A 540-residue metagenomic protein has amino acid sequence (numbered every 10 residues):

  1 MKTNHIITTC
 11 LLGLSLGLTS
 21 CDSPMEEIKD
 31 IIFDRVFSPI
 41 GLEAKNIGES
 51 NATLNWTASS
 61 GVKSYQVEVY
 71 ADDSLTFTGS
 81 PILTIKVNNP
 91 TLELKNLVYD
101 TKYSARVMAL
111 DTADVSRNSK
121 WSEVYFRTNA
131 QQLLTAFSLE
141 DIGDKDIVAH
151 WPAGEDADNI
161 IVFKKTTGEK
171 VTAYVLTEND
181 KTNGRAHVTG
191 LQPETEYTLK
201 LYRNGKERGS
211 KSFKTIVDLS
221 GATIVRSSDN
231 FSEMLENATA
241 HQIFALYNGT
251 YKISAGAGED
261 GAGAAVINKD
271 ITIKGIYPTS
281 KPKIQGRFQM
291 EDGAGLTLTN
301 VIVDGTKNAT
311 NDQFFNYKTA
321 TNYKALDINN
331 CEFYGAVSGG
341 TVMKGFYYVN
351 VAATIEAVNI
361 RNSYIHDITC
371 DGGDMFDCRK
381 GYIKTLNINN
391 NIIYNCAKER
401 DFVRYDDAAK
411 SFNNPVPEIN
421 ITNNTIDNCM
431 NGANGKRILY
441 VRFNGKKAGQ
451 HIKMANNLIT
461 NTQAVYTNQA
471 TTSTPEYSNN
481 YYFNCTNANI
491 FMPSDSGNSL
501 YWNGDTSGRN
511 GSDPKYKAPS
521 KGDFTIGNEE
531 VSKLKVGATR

Functional and structural regions predicted by a protein language model:
D22-G61, Y99, D114-E155, P193 (+1 more regions): Pro/Thr/Ser/Gly-rich low-complexity, intrinsically disordered linker/stalk tracts
Q66-D100, T112-A113, V162-Q192: Recognizes extended acidic, P/S/T-rich segments that occur within or adjacent to Ig-like beta-sandwich modules
L94-S116, V188-G209: Beta-strand-rich modules
V217-G258, N528-A538: Acidic Gly/Asp/Thr-rich repetitive segments characteristic of extracellular carbohydrate-active and adhesion proteins
A240, S254-V301, N510, Y516: Beta-solenoid repeat scaffold
A255-G256, K283-F288, T306-F315, A336-Y347 (+7 more regions): Short glycine/acidic-rich loop motifs that flank beta-strands on beta-rich extracellular proteins
A294-G305, Y323-V337, I355-T369, I383-K398 (+4 more regions): Right-handed parallel beta-helix
Q469-R540: Acidic, glycine- and Ser/Thr-rich low-complexity intrinsically disordered tracts in extracellular/secreted proteins
